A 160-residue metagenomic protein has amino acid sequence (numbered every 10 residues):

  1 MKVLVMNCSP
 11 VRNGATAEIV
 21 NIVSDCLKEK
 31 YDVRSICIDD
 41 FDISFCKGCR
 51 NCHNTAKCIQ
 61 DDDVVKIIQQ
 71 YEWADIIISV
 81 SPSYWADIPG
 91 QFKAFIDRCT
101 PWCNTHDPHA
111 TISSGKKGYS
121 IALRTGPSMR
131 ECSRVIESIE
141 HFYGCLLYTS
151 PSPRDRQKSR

Functional and structural regions predicted by a protein language model:
M1-N104, P108: N-terminal beta1-alpha1-beta2 submodule of the flavodoxin-like/Rossmannoid cofactor-binding fold
V23, I139, T149: Aromatic/hydrophobic pocket-lining residues that form π-stacking "cages" and hydrophobic walls in ligand
F92-F95, I139, S159: Hydrophobic packing residues within well-ordered alpha-helices of enzyme cores
P108-L146: Short, glycine-/small-residue-rich phosphate/pyrophosphate-handling segment
Y148-P153, Q157: Conserved small/polar residues in nucleotide/adenosyl-binding loops
